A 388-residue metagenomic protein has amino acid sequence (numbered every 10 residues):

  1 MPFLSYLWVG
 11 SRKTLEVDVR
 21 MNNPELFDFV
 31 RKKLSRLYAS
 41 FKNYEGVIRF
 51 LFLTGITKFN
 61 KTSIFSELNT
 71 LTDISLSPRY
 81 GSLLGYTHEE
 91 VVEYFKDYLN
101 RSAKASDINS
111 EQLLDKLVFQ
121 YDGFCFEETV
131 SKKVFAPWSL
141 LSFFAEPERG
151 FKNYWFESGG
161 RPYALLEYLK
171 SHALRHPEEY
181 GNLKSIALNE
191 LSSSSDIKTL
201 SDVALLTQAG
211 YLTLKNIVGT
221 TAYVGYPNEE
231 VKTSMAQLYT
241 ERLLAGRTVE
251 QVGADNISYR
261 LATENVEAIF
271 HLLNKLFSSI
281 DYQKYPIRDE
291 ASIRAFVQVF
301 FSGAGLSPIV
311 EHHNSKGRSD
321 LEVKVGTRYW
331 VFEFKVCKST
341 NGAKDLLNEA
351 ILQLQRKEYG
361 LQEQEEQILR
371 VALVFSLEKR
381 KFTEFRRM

Functional and structural regions predicted by a protein language model:
M1-I287: Phosphate-binding site recognition
L4-L7, N60-S66, T340-K344, E378-E384: Switch/connector loops and helix/strand junctions flanking conserved nucleotide-binding motifs in nucleotide-processing
F27-K32, V336-G360: Mg2+/Mn2+-dependent nuclease catalytic core
L276-V310: Acidic-basic catalytic patches of nuclease active cores, encompassing PD-(D/E)XK and other metal-cofactor nuclease
A291, A295, V299, Y329-F332 (+2 more regions): Feature representing long, continuous alpha-helical segments
V297, L321-V323, T327-T340, K357: Conserved catalytic cores of phosphodiester-cleaving nucleases, focusing on short active-site segments
F300-T327: Active-site metal-binding core of divalent-cation-utilizing nuclease and nuclease-like domains
L346-N348, E358-R386: Nucleic-acid nuclease catalytic cores
